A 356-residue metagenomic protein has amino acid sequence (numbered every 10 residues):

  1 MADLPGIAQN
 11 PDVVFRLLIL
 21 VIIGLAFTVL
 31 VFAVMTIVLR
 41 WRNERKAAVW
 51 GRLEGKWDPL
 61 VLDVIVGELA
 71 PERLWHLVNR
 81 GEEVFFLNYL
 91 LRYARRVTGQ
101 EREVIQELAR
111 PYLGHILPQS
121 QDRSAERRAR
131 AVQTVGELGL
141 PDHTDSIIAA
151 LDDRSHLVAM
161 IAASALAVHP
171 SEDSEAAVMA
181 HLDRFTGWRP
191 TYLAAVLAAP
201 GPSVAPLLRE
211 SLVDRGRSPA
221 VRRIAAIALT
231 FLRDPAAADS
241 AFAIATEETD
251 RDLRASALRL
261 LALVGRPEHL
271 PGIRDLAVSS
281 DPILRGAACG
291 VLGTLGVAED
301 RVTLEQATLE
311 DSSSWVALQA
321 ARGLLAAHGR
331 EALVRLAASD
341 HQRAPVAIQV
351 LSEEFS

Functional and structural regions predicted by a protein language model:
M1-A48: N-terminal signal-anchor transmembrane alpha helix of single-pass membrane proteins, serving as the membrane-anchoring
L30-R45, L151-M160, S164-P206, D214: Long, contiguous interaction/recruitment modules in multidomain scaffold/adaptor proteins
V38-R123: N-terminal topogenic membrane-targeting module
W57-D58, L62, E83, L87 (+4 more regions): Short amphipathic alpha-helical segments that mediate assembly, nucleic-acid/protein binding, or membrane association
E72-L74, Q106-S120, L140-D152, S171-D183 (+5 more regions): Amphipathic alpha-helical scaffolding segments comprising HEAT/armadillo-like alpha-solenoid repeats
L91-R92, R96-E107, R128-G139, M160-S171 (+11 more regions): Structural detector for internal amphipathic alpha-helices that build alpha-solenoid repeat scaffolds
R123-S124, R154-H156, F185-R189, G216-S218 (+4 more regions): Short inter-helical turns and helix N-cap capping residues of alpha-solenoid HEAT/ARM repeat scaffolds
T134, A337-D340: Short, flexible active-site recognition loops that position polar ligands and cofactors
